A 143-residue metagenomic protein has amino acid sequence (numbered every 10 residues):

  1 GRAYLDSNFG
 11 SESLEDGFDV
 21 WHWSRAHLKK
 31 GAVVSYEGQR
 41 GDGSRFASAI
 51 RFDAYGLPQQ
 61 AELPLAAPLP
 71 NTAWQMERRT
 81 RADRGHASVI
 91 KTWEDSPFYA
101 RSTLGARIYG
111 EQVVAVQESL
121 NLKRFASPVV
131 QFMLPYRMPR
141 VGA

Functional and structural regions predicted by a protein language model:
G1-A143: Structured soluble/peripheral alpha/beta segments that form catalytic or ligand/cofactor-binding pockets
